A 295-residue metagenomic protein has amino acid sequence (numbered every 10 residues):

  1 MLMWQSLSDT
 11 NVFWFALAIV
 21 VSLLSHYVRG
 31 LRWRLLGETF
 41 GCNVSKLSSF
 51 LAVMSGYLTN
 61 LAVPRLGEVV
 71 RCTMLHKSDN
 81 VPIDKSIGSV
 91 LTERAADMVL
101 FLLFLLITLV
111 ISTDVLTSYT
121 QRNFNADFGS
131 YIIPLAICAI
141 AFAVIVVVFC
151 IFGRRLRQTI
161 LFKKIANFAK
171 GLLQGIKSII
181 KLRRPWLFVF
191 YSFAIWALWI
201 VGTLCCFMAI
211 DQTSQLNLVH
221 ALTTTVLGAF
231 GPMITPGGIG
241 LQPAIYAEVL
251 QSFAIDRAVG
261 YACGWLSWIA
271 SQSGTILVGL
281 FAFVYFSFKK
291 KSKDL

Functional and structural regions predicted by a protein language model:
M1-M54, I111, L116-A229, I255 (+2 more regions): Predominantly cytoplasmic-facing regulatory/coupling regions of multi-pass membrane proteins
L23-Y27, A62, V99, F193 (+1 more regions): Hydrophobic/aromatic residues within the transmembrane alpha-helices of Major Facilitator Superfamily
K46-L51, L66-V69, V81-R94, D256-L266: Membrane-interface alpha-helices at helix entry/exit sites of multi-pass transporters
F50-K77: Hydrophobic, aromatic-rich membrane-embedded alpha-helical segments
S55-P64, T223-P243: Transmembrane alpha-helix interface/packing and boundary motifs in multi-pass membrane proteins, characterized by
S55-V63, I87-V110, A262-V278: Membrane-embedded alpha-helical segments of transport systems, primarily multispan ion/solute transporters
E68-K77, T235-S252: Re-entrant/interfacial helical elements at transmembrane boundaries that shape and gate the permeation pathway
N80, I87, L91, A96 (+1 more regions): Membrane interfacial helix-start motif at the N-side
